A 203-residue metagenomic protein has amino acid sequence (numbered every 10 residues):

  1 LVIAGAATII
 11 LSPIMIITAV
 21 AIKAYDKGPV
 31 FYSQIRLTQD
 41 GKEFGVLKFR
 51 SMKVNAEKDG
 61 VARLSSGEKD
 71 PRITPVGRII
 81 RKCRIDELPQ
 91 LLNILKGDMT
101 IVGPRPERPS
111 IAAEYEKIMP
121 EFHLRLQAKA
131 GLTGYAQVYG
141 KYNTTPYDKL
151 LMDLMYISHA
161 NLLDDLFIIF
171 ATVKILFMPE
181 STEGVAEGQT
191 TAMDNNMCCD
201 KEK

Functional and structural regions predicted by a protein language model:
L1-N55, N93, L162, F167-K203: A hydrophobic, helix-centered structural microdomain
G5, P29, K42, R78 (+4 more regions): Gly/Ser/Thr-rich helix-start
T18, Y32-S33, V61, V102-P104 (+3 more regions): Short, hydrophobic secondary-structure boundary micro-motifs
K23-A24, K82, I94, K141: Conserved catalytic core of Hanks-type protein kinase domains
Y32-R72, T133-L151: Short, glycine-rich, amphipathic interfacial segments at transmembrane boundaries or analogous
S66-K129, I168-I175: A short, structured surface patch at a secondary-structure boundary
L154: Short beta-strand/loop motif that positions the catalytic acidic residue of the alpha/beta-hydrolase fold
S158-A160: Juxtamembrane transition segments at transmembrane-helix termini in multipass membrane proteins
